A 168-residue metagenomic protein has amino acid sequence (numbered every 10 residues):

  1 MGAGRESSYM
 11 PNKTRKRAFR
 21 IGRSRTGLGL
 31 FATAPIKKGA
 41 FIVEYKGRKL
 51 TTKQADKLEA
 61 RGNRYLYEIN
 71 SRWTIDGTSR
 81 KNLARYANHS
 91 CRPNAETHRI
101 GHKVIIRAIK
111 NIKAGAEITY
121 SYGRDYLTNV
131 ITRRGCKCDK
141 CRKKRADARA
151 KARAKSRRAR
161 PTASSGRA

Functional and structural regions predicted by a protein language model:
G2-G4, G166: Residue-identity detector for glycine
G4-T97, K140, A146-R157: Catalytic cores of histone-lysine modification enzymes
S90-A168: C-terminal SET catalytic tail plus cysteine-rich post-SET Zn-binding segment of SAM-dependent SET-domain
